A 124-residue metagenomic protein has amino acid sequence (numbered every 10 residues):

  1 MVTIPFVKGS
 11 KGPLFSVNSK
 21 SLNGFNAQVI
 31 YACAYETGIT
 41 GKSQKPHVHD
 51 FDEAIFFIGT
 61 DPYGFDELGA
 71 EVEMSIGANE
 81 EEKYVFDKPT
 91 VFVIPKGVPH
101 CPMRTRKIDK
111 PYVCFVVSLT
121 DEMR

Functional and structural regions predicted by a protein language model:
M1-P46: A short, N-terminal "cap"/entry segment at the start of jelly-roll beta-barrel domains of the cupin/DSBH fold
I30-C33, F57, S75, F115-S118: Residues in well-ordered beta-strands of folded domains
I39-A54, D61-A70: A short beta-loop-beta micro-motif enriched in histidine and acidic residues
I55, V91-V93, V116: Conserved hydrophobic/aromatic beta-strand scaffold that supports enzyme active sites
F57-D87: A short beta-strand-loop-beta hairpin characteristic of the jelly-roll/cupin
D61-Y63, P99-C101, T120-E122: Short Gly/Pro-enriched loop/turn and capping motifs at secondary-structure junctions
N79, Y84-T105: Conserved metal-binding segment of the jelly-roll/cupin
K107-R124: A short hydrophobic beta-strand segment most commonly corresponding to one strand of the jelly-roll/cupin
